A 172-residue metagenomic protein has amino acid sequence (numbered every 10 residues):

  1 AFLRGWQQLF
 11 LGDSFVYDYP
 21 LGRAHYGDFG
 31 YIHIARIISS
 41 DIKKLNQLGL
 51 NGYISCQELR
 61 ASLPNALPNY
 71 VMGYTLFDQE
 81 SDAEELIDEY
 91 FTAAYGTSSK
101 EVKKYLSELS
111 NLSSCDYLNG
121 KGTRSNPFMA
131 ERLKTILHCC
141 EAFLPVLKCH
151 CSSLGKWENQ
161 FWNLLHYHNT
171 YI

Functional and structural regions predicted by a protein language model:
A1-K100, K104: Structured mid-domain segments that build the active-site/substrate or prosthetic-cofactor binding neighborhood
L48-G49, Y74-I172: Catalytic domains of carbohydrate-active enzymes that cleave complex glycans
